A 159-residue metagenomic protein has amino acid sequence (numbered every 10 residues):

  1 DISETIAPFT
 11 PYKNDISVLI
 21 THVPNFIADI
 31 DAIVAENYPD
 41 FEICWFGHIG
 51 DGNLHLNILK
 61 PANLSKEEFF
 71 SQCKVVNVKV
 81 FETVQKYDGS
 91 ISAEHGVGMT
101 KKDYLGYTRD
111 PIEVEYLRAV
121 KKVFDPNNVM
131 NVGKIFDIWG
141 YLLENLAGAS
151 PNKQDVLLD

Functional and structural regions predicted by a protein language model:
D1-K79, T83, Y87, L158: C-terminal substrate-recognition/cap domain of FAD-linked oxidoreductases
N14-I16, L56-I58, H95, V120 (+1 more regions): A structural signal for short, well-ordered beta-strand segments
F46-H48, N57-P61, S92-E94, T100 (+1 more regions): Generic beta-strand/beta-sheet core signal
I49-G52, G96-D103, I138: Small/polar glycine-rich anion-binding or flexible loop at a beta-alpha turn
E68-Q72, V76, V97, L105-T108 (+1 more regions): Short amphipathic alpha-helical interaction segments
V75-K79, K86, S92, T100 (+1 more regions): Short amphipathic alpha-helical segments
Q85-V97, K122, P126-M130: Alpha-helix capping/hinge segments and adjacent helical runs
K102-D159: Activity-critical C-terminal alpha-helical subdomain
